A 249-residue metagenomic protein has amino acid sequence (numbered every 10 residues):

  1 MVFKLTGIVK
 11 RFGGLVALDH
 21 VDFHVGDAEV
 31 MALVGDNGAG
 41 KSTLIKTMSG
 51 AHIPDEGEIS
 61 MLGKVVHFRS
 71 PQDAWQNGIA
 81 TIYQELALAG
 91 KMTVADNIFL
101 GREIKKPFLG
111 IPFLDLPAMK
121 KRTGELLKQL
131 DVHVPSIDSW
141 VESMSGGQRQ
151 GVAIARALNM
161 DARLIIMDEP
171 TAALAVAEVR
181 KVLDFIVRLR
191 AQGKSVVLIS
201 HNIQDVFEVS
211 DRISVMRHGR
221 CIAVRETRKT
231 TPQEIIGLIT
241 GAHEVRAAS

Functional and structural regions predicted by a protein language model:
M1-S249: Glycine-rich phosphate-binding loops of nucleotide-dependent enzymes
